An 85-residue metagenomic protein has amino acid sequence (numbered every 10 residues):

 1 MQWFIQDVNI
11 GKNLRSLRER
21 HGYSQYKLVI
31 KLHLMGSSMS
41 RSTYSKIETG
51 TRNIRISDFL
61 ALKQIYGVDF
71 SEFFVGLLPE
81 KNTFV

Functional and structural regions predicted by a protein language model:
Q2-F4, E19-R20, Q64, S71-V85: Short, charged recognition helix plus adjacent turn of helix-turn-helix-like nucleic-acid-binding domains
K12-H33: Short basic helix-loop element that most often maps to the first helix and adjoining turn of HTH DNA-binding modules
L14, L28-V29, Y44-I47, F73: Conserved hydrophobic/aromatic packing and binding residues within compact polymer-binding modules
E19, H33-L34, T49, L78: Residue-level detection of the helix-turn-helix DNA-binding "recognition helix"
S24, M35, S40-T43, R55 (+1 more regions): Short coil turns linking two alpha-helices in DNA-binding domains
T49-A61: Short, basic-rich loop-to-helix N-cap that marks the start of a DNA-contacting helix
